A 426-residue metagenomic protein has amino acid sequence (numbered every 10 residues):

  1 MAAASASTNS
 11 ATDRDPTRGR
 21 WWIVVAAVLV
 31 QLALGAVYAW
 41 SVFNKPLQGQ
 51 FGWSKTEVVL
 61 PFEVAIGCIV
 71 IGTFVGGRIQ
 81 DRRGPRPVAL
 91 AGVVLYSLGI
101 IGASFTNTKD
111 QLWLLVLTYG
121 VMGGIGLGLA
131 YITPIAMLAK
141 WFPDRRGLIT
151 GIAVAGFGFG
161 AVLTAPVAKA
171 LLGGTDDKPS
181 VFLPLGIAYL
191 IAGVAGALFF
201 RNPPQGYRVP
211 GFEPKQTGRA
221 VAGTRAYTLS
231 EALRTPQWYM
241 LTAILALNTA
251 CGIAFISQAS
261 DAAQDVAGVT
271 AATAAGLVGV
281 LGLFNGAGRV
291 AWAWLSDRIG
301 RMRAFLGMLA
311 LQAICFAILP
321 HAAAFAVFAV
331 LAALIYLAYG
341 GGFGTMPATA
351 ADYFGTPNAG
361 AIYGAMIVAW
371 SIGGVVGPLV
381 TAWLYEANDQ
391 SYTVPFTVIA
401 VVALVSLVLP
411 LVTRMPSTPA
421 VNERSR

Functional and structural regions predicted by a protein language model:
W40-K45, S230-W294, G377, T381: Extracytoplasmic gate region of multi-pass secondary transporters
L47, G128-F142, I149-T150, G341-F354: Intracellular juxtamembrane helix-capping segments at the cytosolic ends of symmetry-related transmembrane helices
L47-Q48, I79-Q80, L163-D176, A263-Q264 (+2 more regions): Interfacial helix-cap and linker-helix signal at transmembrane-aqueous boundaries of multi-pass secondary transporters
G72-P85, R289-G300, Y385: Helix-to-loop junctions at the C-terminal end of transmembrane segments in multipass secondary transporters
V94-T108, L311-A323: C-terminal ends and interior cores of transmembrane alpha-helices in multi-pass membrane transporters/permeases
G99, L112-G128, A246, V327-G341: Hydrophobic core of transmembrane alpha-helices in multi-pass small-molecule transporters, especially MFS/SLC-type
F157-Q205: Helix-loop-helix hairpin linking two adjacent transmembrane segments in secondary transporters
C251-A254, T273-T349: C-terminal transmembrane helical hairpin of 12-TM major facilitator-type secondary transporters
